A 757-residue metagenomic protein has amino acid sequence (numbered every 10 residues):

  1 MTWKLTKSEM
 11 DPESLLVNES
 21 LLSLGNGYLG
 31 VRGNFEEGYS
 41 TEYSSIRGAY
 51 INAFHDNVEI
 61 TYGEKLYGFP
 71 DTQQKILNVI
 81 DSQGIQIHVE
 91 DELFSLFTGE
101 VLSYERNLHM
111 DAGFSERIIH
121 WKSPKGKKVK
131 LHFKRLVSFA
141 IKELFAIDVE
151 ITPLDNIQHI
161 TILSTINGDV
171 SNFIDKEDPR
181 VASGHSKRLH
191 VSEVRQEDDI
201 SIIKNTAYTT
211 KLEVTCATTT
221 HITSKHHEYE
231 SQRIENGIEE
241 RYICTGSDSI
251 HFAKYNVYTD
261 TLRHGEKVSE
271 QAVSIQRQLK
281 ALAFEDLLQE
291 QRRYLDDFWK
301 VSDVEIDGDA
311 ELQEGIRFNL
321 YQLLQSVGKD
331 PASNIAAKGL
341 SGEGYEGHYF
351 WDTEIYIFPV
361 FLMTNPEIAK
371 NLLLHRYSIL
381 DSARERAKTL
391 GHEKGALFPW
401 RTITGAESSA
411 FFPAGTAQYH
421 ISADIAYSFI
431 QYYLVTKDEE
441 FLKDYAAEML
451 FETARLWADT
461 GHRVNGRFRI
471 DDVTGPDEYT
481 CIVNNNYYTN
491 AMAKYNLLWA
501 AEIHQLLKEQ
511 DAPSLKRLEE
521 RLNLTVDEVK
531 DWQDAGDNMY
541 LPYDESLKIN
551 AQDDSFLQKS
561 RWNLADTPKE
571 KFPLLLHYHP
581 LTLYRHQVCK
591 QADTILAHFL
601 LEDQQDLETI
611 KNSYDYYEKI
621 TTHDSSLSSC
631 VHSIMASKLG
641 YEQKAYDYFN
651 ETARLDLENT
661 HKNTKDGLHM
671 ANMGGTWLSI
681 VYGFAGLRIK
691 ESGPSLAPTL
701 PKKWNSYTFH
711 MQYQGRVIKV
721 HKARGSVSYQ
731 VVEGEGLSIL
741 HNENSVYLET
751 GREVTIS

Functional and structural regions predicted by a protein language model:
T2-E314: Beta-sandwich/jelly-roll carbohydrate-recognition scaffolds of carbohydrate-active enzymes
L16-Y50, Y356, T404-G405, T480-L507 (+4 more regions): C-terminal capping/lid segments that line or modulate ligand- or cofactor-binding pockets
D71-P124, K130, L607-K611, E618 (+1 more regions): Non-catalytic C-terminal accessory modules of carbohydrate-active enzymes
I306-Q313, G328-P331, M363-L373, Y433-E448 (+4 more regions): Structural helix-adjacent loops and short alpha-helical linkers that scaffold large soluble proteins
V327-S341, E367-Y427, Y433-L434, E440-L442 (+5 more regions): Helix-terminus loop motifs that line ligand-binding clefts
A337-H348, H392-G415, R467-N486, D554-F556 (+4 more regions): Carbohydrate-binding/catalytic loop surfaces
Y349-S378, Q505, R521-K665: Active-site core of glycosidic bond-cleaving carbohydrate-active enzymes
L456-L524: Acidic/histidine-rich catalytic neighborhood
